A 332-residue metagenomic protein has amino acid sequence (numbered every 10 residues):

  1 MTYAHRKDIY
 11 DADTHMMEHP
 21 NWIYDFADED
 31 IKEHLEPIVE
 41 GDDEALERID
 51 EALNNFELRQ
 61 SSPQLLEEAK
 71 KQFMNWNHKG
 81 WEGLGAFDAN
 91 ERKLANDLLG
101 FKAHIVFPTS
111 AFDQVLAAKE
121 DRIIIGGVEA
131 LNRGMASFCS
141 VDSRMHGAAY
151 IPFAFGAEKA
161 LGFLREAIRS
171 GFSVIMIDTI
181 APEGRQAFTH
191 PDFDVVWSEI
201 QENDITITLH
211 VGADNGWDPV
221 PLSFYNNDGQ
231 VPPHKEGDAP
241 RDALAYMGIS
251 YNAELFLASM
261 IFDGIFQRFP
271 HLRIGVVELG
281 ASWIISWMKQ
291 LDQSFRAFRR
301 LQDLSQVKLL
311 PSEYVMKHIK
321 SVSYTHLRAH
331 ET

Functional and structural regions predicted by a protein language model:
M1-K7, V231-H234: Basic/polar N-terminal segments that are highly enriched at the extreme N-terminus, encompassing both cleavable
Y3, K7, M16-E33: Active-site-proximal N-terminal segment of extracellular/periplasmic enzymes that hydrolyze or transfer
D8-Y10, I207: Residue-level marker for buried hydrophobic side chains located in beta-strands that build the well-ordered beta-sheet
D11-A12, A148, V277, V322: Active-site neighborhood of phospho(di)ester-bond hydrolases with catalytic His/Asp-centered motifs
I23-W81, N215-I249, S294-E313: Active-site gating loops and adjacent loop-to-helix segments of metal-dependent hydrolytic enzymes
A69-E91, A95-F256: Active-site gating/metal-coordination segments in enzymes
V211-N215, F262-G264, H271-S312: Aromatic-lined glycan-binding groove of carbohydrate-active enzymes
T325-T332: Conserved small/polar residues in nucleotide/adenosyl-binding loops
